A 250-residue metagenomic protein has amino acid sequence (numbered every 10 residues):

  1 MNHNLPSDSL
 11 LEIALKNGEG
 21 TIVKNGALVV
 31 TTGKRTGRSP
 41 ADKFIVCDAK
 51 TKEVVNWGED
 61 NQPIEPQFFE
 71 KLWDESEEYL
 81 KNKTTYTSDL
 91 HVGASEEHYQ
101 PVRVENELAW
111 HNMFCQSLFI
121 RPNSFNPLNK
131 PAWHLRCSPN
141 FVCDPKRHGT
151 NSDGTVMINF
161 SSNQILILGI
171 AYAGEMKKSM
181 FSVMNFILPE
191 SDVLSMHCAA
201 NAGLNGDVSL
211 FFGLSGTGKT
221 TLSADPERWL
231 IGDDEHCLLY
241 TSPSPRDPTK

Functional and structural regions predicted by a protein language model:
M1-N126: N-terminal accessory targeting/assembly segments
Y79, V183-I187, L204, P226-W229: Generic, well-ordered alpha-helical scaffold segments in large soluble proteins
K130-N140: Extended, Lys/Arg-enriched charged tracts that mediate electrostatic binding to polyanionic substrates
G149-F186: Charged, amphipathic alpha-helical linker segments immediately N-terminal to NTP-binding catalytic cores
E190-A202: Pre-Walker A adenine-sensing motif
G203-I231: Glycine-rich phosphate-binding P-loop
L230-L239: Short beta-strand-centered segment that lines the nucleotide-binding/catalytic pocket of NTP-utilizing
Y240-P245, T249: Conserved small/polar residues in nucleotide/adenosyl-binding loops
